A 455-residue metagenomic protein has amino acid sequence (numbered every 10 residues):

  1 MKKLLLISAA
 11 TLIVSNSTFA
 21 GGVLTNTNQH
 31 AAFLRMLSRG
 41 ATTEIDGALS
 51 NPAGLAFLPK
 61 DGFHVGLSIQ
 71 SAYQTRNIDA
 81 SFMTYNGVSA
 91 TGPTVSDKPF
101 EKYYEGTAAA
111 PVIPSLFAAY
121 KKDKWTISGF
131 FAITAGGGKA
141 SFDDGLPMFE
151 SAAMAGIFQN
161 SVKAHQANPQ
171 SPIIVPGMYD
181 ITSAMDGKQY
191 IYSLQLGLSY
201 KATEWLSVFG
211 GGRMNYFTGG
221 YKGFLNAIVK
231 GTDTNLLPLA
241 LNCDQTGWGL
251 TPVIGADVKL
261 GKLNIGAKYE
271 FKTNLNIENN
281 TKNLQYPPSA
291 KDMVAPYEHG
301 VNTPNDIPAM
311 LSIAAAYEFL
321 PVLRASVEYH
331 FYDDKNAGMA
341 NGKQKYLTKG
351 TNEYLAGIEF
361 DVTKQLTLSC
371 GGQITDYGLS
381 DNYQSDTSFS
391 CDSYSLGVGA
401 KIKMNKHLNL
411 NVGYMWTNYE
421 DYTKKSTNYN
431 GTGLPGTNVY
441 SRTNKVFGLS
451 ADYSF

Functional and structural regions predicted by a protein language model:
M1-A20: Gram-negative bacterial Sec-dependent N-terminal signal peptides
A10, I69-S71, Y414-W416: A broadly conserved detector of short glycine/acidic/proline-rich loop/turn motifs that flank catalytic sites and bind
T11-L12, S89-G92, D257: Short stretches within intrinsically disordered, low-complexity N-terminal or propeptide regions
L12-I13, D61, V362: Alpha-helical transmembrane segments and their juxtamembrane interfaces
N16-I133, F389: N-terminal, post-signal peptide beta-strand-biased segments of exported outer-membrane/organellar beta-barrel and other
G21-S38, T42-T43, I113-S115, A119-F455: Outer-membrane beta-barrel porins/channels
